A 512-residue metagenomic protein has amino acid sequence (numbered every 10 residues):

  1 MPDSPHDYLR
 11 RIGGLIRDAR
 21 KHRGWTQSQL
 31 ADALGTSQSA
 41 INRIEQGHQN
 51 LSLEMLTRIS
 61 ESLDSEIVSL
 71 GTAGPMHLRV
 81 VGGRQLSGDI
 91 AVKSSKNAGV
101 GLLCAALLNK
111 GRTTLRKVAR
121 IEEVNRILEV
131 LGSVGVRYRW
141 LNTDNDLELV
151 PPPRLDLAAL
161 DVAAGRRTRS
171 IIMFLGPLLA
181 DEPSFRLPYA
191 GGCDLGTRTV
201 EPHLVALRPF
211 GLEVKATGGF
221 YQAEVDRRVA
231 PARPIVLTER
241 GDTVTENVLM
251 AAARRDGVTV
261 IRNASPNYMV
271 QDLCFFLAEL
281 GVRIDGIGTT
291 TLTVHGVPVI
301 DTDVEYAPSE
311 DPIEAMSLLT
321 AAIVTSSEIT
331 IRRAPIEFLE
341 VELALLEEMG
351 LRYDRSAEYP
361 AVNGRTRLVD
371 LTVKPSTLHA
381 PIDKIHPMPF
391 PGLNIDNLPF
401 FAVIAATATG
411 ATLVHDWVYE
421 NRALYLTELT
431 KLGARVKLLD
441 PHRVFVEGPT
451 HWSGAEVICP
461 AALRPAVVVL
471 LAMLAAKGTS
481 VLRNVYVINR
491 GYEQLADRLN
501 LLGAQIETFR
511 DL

Functional and structural regions predicted by a protein language model:
M1-H22: A short, Lys/Arg-rich alpha-helix, primarily the initiator
D18-A19, Q27, Q38-S62, E66-L512: Short, structured segments at the rim of ligand-binding sites
Q29-A31: Short alpha-helical "recognition helix" segments of helix-turn-helix
